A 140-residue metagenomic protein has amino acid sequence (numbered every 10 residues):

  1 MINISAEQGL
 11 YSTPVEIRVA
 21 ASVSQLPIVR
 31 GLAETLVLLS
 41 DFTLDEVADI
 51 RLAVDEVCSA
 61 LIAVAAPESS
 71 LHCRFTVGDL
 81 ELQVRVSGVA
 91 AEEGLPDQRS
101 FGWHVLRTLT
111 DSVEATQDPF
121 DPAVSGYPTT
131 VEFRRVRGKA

Functional and structural regions predicted by a protein language model:
M1-E16, A60-A140: Conserved beta-strand-loop-beta-strand hairpin that lines the nucleotide-binding pocket of ATP/GTP-utilizing enzymes
M1-L52: Bergerat-fold GHKL ATPase/HATPase_c domain
T43-E68: Conserved ATP-binding N-box helix of the HATPase_c
